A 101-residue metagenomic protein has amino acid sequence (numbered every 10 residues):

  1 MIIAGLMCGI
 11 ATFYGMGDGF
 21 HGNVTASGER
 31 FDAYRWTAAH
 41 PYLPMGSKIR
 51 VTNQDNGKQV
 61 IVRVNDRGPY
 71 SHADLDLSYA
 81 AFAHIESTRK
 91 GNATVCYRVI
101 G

Functional and structural regions predicted by a protein language model:
M1-G101: Secreted/periplasmic proteins
